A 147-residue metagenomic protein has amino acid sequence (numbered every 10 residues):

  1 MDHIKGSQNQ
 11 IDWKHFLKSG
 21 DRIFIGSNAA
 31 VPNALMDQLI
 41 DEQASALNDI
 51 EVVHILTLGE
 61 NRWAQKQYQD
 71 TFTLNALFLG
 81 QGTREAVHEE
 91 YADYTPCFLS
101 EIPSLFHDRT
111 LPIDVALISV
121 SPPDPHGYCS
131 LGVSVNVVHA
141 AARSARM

Functional and structural regions predicted by a protein language model:
M1-M147: Conserved alpha/beta enzyme-core scaffold
